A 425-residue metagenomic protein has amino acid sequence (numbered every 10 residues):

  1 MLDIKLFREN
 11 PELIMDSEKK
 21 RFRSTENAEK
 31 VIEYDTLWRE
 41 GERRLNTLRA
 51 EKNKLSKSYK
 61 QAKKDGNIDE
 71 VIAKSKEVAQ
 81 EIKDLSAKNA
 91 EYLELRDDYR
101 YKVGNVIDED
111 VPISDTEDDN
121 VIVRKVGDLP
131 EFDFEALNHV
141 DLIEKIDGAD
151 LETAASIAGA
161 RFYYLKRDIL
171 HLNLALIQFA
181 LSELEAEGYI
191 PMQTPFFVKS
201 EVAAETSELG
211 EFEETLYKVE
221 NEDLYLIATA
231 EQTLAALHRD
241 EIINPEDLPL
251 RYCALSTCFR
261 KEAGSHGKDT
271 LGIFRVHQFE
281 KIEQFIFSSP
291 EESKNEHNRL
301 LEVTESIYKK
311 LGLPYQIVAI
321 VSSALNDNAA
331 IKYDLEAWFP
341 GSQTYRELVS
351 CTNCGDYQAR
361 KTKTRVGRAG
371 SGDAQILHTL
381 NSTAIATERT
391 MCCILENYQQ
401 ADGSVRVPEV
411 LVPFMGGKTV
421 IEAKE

Functional and structural regions predicted by a protein language model:
M1-P130, E144, G148: N-terminal alpha-helical targeting/anchoring segments
S24, K125-E425: TRNA-recognition modules of translation machinery and tRNA-sensing kinases, especially anticodon-binding
